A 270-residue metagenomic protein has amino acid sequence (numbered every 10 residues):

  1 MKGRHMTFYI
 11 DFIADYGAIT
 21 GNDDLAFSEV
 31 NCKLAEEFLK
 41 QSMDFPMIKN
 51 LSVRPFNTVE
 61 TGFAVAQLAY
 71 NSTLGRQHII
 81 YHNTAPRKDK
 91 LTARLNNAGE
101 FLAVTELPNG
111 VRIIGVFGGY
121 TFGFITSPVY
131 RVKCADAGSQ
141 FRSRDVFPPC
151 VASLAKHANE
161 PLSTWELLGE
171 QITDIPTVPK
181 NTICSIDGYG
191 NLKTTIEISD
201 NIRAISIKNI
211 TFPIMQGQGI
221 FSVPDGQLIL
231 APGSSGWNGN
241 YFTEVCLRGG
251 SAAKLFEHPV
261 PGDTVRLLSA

Functional and structural regions predicted by a protein language model:
K2-R4, S72-G75, L95-N96, A103-L107 (+4 more regions): Solvent-exposed alpha-helices and their adjacent loops that cap or buttress functional pockets in soluble metabolic
G3-N83, D263-L268: Alpha/propeptide regions of enzymes that mature by internal proteolysis
V30, S42-I48, R54-F63, L74-R76 (+1 more regions): Active-site histidine-anchored catalytic micro-motif
A69-Y70, L91-R94, F101-V104, T182-I183 (+1 more regions): A generic local secondary-structure boundary/capping motif
E106-N109, K208, A270: Short acidic-glycine loop/turn motifs at beta-strand connectors
I125-R203: Anionic-ligand-binding alpha/beta catalytic cores of soluble enzymes and soluble regulatory domains that recognize
K193-V260: A conserved acidic, glycine/proline-rich C-terminal tail/linker
